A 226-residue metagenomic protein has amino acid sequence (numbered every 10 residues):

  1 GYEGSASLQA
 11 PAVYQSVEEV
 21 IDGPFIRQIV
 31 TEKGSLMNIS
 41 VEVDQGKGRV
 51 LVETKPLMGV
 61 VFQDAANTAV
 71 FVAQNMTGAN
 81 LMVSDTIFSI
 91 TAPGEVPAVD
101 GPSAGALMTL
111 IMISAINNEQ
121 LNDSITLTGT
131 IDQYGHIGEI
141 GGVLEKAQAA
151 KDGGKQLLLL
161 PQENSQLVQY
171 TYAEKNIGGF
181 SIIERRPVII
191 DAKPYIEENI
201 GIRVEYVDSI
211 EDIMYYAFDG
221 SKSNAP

Functional and structural regions predicted by a protein language model:
G1-P226: Peripheral, non-AAA+ core regions of ATP-driven protein-machinery
